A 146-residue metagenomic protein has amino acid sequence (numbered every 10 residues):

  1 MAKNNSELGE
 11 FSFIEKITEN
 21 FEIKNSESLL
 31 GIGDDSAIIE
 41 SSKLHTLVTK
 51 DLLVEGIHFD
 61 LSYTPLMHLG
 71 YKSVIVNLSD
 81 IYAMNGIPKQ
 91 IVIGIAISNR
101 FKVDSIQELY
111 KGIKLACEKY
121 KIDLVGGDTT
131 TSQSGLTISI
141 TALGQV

Functional and structural regions predicted by a protein language model:
M1-P65, M84, I93, K111: Extreme N-terminal cap/leader segments of soluble proteins
G9-F13, D34, L69, S73 (+4 more regions): General structural feature for long, well-ordered alpha-helical segments within catalytic domains of soluble enzymes
I17-N20, K24, D80, M84 (+2 more regions): Change "in soluble alpha/beta enzymes" to "in soluble alpha/beta proteins
S28-G31, N77, D128-T129: Short beta-strand
D34-S36, S73, I97, T129-T130: Short, flexible micro-motifs
K43, L53, K89-V146: Glycine-rich anion-binding loops of enzyme active sites
S62, L66-G70, S98, K102: Short secondary-structure transition/capping motifs
L66-Q90, K111-K119: Small-aliphatic-rich amphipathic alpha-helix that forms the alpha element of a beta-alpha
